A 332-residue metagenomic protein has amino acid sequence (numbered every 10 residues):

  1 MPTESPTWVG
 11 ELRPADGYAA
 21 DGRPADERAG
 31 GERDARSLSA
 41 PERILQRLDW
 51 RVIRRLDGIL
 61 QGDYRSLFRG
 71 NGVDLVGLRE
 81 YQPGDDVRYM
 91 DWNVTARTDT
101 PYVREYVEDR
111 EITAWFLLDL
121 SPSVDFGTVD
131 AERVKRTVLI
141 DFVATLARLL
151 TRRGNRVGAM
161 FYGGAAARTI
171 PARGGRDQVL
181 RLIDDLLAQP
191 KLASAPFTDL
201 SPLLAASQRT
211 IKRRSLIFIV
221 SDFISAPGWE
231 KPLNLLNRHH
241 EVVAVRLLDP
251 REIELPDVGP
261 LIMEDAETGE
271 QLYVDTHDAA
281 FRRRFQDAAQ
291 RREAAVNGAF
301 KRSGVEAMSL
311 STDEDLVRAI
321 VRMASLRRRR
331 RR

Functional and structural regions predicted by a protein language model:
P2-L67, E80-D85, V94, V103-A144 (+1 more regions): Exposed, interaction-prone extracellular/peripheral surfaces
F68-G72: A positional/architectural concept
D74-G77, T100-P101: Short alpha-helical segments and helix-capping/turn motifs at coil-helix boundaries
V76-R79, R88-M90: A short, local hydrophobic-aromatic micro-motif
R88-T98: N-terminal low-complexity, intrinsically disordered segments
